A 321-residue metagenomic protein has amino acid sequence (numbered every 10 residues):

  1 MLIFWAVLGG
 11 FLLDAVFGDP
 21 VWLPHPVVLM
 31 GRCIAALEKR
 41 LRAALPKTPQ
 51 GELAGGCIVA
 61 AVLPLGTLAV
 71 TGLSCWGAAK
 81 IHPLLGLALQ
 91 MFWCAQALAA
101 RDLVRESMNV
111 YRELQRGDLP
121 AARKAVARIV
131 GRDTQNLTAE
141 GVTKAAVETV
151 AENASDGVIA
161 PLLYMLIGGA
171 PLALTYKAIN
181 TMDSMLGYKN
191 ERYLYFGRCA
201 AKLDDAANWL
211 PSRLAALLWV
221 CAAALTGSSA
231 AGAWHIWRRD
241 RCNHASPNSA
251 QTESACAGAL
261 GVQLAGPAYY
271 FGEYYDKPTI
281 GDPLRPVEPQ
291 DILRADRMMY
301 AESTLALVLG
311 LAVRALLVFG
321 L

Functional and structural regions predicted by a protein language model:
M1-T175, I179, G187-L321: Hydrophobic alpha-helical transmembrane segments
S184: Glycine-rich phosphate/dinucleotide-binding loop and adjoining beta-alpha-beta core of small-molecule
